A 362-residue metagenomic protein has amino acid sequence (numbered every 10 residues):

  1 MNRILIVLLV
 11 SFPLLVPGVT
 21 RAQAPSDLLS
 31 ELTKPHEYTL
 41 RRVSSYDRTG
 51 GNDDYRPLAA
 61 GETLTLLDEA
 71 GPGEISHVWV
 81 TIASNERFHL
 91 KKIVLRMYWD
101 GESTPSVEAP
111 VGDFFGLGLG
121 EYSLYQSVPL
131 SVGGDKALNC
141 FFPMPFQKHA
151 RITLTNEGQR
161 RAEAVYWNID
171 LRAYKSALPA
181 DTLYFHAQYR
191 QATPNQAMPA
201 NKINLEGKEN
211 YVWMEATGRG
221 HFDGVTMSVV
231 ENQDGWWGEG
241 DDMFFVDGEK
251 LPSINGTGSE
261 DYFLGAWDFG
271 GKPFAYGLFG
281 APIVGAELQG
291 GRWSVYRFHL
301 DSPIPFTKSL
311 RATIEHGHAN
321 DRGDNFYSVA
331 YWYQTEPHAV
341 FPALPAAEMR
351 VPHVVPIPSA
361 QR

Functional and structural regions predicted by a protein language model:
M1-I4: Positively charged n-region of N-terminal signal peptides that target proteins for export
I6-P17: Bacterial N-terminal signal peptides
G18-A22: Boundary at the C-terminal end of the N-terminal hydrophobic targeting segment
Q23-R362: Beta-strand-centric surfaces of beta-sandwich/beta-rich domains
